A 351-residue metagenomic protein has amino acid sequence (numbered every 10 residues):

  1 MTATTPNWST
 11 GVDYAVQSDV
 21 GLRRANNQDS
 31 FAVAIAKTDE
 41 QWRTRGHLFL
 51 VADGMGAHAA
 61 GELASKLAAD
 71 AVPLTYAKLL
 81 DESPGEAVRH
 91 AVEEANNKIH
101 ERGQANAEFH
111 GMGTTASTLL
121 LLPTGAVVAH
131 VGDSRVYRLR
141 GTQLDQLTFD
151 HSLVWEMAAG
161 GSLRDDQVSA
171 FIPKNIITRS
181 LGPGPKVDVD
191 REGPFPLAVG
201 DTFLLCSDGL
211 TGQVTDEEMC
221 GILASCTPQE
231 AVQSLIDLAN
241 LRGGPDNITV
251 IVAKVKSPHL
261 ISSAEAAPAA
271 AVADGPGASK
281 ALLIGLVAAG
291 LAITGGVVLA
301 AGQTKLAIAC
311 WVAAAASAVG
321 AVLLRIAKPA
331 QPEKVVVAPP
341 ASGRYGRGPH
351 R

Functional and structural regions predicted by a protein language model:
M1-R351: PP2C/PPM-type serine/threonine phosphatase catalytic domain
